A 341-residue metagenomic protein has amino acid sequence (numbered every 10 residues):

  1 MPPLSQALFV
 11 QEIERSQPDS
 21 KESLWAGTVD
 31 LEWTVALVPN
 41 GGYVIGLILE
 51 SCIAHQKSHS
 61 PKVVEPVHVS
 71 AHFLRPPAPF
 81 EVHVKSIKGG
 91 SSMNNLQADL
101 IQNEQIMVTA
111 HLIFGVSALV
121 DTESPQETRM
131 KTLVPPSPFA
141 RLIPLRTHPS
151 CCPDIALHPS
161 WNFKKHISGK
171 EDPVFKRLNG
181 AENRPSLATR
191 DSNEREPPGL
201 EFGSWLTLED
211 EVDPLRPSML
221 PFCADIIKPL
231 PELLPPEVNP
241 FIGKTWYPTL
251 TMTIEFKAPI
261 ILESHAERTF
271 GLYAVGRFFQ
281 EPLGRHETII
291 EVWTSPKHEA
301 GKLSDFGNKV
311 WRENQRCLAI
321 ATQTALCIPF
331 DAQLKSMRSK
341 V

Functional and structural regions predicted by a protein language model:
M1-V341: Terminal targeting signals and extreme-terminal segments of soluble enzymes
